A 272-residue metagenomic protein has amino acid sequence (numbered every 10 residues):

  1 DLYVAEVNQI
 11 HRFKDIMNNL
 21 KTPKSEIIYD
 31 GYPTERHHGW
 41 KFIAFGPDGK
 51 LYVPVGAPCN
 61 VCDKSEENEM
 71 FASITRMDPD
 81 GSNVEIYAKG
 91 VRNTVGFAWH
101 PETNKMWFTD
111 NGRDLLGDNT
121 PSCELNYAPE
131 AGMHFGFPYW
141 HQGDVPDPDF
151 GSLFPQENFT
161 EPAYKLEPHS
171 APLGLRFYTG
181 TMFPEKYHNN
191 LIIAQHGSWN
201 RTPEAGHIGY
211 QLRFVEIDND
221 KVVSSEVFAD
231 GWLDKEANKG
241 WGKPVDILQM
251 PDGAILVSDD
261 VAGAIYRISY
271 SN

Functional and structural regions predicted by a protein language model:
D1-V4, L51-V53, M106-F108, L191-I193 (+1 more regions): Hydrophobic beta-strand segments that make up the repeating blades of beta-propeller and related beta-repeat
Y3, V7, P33-H37, E67 (+4 more regions): Solvent-exposed, acidic/flexible segments
A5, G46, D80, G90 (+3 more regions): A short, compositionally biased micro-patch
V7-P47, P54-N60, N83, A88: Asp-box/WD-like beta-propeller blade repeats and closely related beta-sheet repeat scaffolds
N8-H11, R113, A262-G263: Loop/turn residues immediately N-terminal
W40, A57-C62, E69-S82, R92-N93 (+4 more regions): Beta-propeller domain segments
D48-L51, R76: Hydrophobic, small-residue-rich alpha-helical packing segments that form membrane-like cores
L248-N272: Blade-level signature of beta-propeller repeat domains, shared across WD40, Kelch, NHL, RCC1 and BNR/Asp-box propellers
